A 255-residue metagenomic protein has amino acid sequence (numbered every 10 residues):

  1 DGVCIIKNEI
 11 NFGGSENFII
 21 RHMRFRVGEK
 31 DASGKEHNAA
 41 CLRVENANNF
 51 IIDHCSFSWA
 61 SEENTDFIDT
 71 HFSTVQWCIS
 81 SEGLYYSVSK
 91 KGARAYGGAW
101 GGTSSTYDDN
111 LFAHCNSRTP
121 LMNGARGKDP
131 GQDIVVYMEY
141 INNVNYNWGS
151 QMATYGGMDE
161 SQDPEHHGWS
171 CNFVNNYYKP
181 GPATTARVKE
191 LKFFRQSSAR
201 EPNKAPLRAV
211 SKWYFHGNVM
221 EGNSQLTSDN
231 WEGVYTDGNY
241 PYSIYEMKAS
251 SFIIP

Functional and structural regions predicted by a protein language model:
D1, D31, D53, D66-D69 (+7 more regions): Acidic-enriched, low-complexity/disordered segments with a strong bias for Aspartate over Glutamate
D1, I19-H22, E29-S33, N38-L42 (+3 more regions): Intrinsic structural disorder
G2-V3, E16-V27, N46-W59, H71-K90 (+4 more regions): Right-handed parallel beta-helix
I6-I10, A32-R43, W59-F67, V88-G102 (+3 more regions): Extracellular beta-strand/beta-solenoid scaffold signature
L121, I134, E139-P255: Extracellular beta-rich repeat passengers
